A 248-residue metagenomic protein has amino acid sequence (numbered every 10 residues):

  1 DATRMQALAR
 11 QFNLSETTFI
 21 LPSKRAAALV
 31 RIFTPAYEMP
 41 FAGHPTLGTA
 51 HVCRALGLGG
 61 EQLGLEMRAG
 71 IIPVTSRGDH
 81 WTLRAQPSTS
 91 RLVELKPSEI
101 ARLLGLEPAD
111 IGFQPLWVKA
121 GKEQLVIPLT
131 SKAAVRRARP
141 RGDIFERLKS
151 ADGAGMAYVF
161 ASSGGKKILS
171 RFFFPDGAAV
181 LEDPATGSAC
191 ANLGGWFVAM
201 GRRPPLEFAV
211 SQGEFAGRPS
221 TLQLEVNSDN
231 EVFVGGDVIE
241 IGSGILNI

Functional and structural regions predicted by a protein language model:
D1-F41, L47-I248: Active-site proximal loop and beta-alpha junction motif in alpha/beta enzyme cores
